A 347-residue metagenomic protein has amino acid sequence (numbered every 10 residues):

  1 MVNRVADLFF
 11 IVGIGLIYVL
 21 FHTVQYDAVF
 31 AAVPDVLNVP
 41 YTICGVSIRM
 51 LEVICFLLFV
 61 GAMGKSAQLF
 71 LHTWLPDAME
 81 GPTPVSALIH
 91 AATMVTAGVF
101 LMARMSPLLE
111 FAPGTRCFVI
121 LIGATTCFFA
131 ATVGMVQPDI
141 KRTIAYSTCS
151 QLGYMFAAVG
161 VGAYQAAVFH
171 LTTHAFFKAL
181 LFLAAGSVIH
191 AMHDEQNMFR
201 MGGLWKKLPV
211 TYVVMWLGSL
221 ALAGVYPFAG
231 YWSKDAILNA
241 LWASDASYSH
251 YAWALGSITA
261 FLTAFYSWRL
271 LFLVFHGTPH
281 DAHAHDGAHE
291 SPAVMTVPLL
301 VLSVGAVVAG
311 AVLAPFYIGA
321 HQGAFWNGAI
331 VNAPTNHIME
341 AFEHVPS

Functional and structural regions predicted by a protein language model:
M1-E290, V294, S303-G305, A311: Hydrophobic transmembrane alpha-helices and their helix-loop junctions in integral membrane proteins
A288-S347: Hard-cation-handling environments
